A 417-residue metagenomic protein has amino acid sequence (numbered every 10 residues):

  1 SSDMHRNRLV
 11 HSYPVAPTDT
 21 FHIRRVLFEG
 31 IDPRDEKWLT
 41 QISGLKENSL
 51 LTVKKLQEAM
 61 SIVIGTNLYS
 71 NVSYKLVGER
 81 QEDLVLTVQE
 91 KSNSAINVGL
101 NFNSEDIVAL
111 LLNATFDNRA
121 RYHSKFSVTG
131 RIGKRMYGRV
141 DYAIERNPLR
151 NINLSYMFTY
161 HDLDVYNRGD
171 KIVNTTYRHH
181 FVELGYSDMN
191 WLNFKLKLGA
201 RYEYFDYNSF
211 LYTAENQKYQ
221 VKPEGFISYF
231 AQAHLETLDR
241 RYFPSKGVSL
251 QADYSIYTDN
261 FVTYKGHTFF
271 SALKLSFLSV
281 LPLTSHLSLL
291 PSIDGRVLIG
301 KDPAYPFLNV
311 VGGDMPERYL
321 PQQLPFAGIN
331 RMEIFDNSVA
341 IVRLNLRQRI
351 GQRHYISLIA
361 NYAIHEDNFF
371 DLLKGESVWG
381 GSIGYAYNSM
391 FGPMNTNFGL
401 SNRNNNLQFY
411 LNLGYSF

Functional and structural regions predicted by a protein language model:
S1-N7, Y13-P14, Y156-T159: Post-signal-peptide, soluble extracytosolic/periplasmic N-terminal scaffold domains of envelope/secretory systems
S12-T20, V85-S92: Conserved "repeat-terminator" motif of extracellular CCP/Sushi domains
P33, S49-Y242, V311-P325, M332-A340 (+2 more regions): Gram-negative/organellar outer-membrane beta-barrel architecture
R34-N48: N-terminal periplasmic "start-of-domain" segments of outer-membrane beta-barrel proteins
E36, T40, L56-M60, K274: Extracytoplasmic/secreted envelope proteins and their assembly/folding machinery, especially bacterial periplasmic
G65, A95-V98, F226-I350: C-terminal outer-membrane beta-barrel translocator/porin domains of Gram-negative envelope proteins and their
V85-Q89, R347-V378: C-terminal hydrophobic structural anchor segments that stabilize assembly/packing rather than catalytic chemistry
L192-F194, S285-L287, Q352-H354: Secondary-structure transition into beta-strands, especially the periplasmic turns and strand N-termini that construct
